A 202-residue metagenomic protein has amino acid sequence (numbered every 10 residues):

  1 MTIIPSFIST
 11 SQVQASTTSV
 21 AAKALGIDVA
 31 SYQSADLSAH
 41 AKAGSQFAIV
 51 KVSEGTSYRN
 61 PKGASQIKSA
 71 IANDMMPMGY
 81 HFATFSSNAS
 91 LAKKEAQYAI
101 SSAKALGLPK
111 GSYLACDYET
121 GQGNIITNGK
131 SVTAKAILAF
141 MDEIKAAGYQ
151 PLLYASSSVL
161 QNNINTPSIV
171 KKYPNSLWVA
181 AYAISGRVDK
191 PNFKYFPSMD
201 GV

Functional and structural regions predicted by a protein language model:
T2-A22: Sec-dependent signal peptide cleavage junction
I4, A15, S38, P61 (+2 more regions): Intrinsically disordered, low-complexity regions
P5-T10, S31, A96-A99, V159-N162 (+1 more regions): Short amphipathic alpha-helical surface micro-motifs
S6-I8, S45, A89, K172: A general, composition-driven signal for non-globular sequence regions
S11, H81, A155: Glycine-rich, histidine-containing beta strand-loop boundary motifs that form or position
T17-A147: Substrate-binding cleft of extracellular glycoside hydrolase catalytic domains
A105-L114, G121-V202: Surface-exposed substrate-engagement region within the catalytic domains of secreted or surface-exposed extracellular
